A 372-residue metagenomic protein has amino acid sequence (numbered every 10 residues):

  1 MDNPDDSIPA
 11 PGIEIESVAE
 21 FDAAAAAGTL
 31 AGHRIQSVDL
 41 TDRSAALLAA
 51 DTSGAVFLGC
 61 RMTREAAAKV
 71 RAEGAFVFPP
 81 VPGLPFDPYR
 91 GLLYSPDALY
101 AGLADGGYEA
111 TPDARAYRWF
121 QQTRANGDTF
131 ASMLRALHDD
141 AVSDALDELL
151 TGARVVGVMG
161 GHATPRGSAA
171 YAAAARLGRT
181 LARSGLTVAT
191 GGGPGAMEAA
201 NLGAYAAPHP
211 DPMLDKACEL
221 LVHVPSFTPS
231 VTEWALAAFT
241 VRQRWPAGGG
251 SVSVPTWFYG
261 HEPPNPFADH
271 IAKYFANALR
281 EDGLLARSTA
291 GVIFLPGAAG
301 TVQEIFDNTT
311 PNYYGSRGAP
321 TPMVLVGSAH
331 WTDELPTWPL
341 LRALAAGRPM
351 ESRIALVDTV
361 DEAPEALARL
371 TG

Functional and structural regions predicted by a protein language model:
N3-A131: N-terminal accessory interaction module
G12-E16, L284-A286, G318-G372: C-terminal functional extensions of proteins
A25-A26, L30-S44, A49-A50, R61 (+1 more regions): Acidic/glycine-enriched connector segments
L58-R61, T289-T309, P320-H330: Glycine-rich anion-binding loop/nest that anchors nucleotide
A66-A67, R71-A104, A125, M133-L149 (+2 more regions): ATP/NTP phosphate-donor binding region
L149-V156, A247-G249: A short, charged/proline- and glycine-enriched loop that marks the coil->beta-strand transition at the N-terminal
R154-V158, A169-A217: N-terminal active-site beta-alpha-beta segment that forms phosphate/nucleotide-binding and substrate-recognition loops
G167, A196-A200, G300-D307: Short glycine/serine/threonine-rich phosphate/pyrophosphate-binding segments that cradle anionic phosphate groups
